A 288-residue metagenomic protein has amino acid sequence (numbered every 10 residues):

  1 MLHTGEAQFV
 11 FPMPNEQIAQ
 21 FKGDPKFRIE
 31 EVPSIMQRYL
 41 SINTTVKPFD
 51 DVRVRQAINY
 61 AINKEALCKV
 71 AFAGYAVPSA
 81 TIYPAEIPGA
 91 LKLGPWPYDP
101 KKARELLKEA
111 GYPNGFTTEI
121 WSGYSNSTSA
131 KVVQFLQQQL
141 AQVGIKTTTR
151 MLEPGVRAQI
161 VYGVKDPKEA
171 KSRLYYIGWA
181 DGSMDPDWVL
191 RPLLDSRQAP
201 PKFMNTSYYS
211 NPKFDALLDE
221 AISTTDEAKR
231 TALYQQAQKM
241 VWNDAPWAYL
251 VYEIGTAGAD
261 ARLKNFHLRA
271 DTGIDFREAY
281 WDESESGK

Functional and structural regions predicted by a protein language model:
M1-Q20, K146: Ligand-site clamp/hinge motif
T4, K108-D181, P192, T206 (+2 more regions): Ligand/substrate-recognition segments at binding pockets and active sites
Q8-P12, I29-E31, R38-S41, Y60 (+6 more regions): Structural recognition of the beta-strand scaffold that forms the well-ordered cores of secreted hydrolase catalytic
P14-D24, D181-D185: A ligand-binding cleft/hinge motif common to bilobed small-molecule-binding domains
Q20-V32, S41-D51, E86-K102, Y112 (+4 more regions): Short, solvent-exposed loop/beta-turn-alpha elements that line the ligand-binding surface or hinge of extracytoplasmic
G23, E30, F49-V143, Y208-P212 (+4 more regions): Append "and occasionally in soluble cytosolic enzymes with long acidic Gly/Pro-rich linkers
L218, I222, E227-W242: Short amphipathic alpha-helical coiled-coil/interface segments
